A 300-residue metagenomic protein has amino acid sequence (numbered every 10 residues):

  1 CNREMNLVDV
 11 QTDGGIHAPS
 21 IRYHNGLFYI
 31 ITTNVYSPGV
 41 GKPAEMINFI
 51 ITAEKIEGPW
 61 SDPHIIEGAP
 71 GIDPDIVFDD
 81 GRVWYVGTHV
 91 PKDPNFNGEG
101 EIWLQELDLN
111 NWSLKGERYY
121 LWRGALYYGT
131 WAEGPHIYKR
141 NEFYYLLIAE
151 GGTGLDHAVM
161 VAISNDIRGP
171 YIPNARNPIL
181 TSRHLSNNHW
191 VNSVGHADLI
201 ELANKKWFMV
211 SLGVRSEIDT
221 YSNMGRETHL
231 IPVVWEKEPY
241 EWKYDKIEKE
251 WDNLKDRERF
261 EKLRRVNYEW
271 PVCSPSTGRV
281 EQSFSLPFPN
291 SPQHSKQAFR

Functional and structural regions predicted by a protein language model:
C1-R300: Carbohydrate-active catalytic/glycan-binding domains of CAZyme proteins, especially the secreted or lumenal ectodomains
